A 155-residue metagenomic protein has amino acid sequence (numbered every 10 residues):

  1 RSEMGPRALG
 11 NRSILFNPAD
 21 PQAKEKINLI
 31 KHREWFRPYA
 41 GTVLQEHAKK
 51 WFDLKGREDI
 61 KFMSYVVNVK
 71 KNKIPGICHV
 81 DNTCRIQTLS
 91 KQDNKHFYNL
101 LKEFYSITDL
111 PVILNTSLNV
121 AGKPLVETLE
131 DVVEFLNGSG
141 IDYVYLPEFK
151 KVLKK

Functional and structural regions predicted by a protein language model:
R1-K155: Flexible beta->alpha loop and helix N-cap segments adjacent to enzyme active/binding sites
